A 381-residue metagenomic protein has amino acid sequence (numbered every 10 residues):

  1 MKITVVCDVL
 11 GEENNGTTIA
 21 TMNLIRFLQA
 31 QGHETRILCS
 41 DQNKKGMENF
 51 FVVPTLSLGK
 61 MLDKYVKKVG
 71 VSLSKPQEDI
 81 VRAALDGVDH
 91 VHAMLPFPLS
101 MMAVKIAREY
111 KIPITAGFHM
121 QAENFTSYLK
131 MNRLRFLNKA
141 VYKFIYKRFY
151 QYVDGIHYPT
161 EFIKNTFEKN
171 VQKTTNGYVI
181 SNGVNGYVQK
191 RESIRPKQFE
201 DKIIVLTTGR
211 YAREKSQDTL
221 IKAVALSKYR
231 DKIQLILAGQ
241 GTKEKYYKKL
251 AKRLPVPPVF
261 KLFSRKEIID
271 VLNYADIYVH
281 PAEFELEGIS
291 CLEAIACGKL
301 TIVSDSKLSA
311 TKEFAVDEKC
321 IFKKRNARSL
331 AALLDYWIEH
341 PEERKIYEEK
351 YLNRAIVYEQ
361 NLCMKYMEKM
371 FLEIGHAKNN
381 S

Functional and structural regions predicted by a protein language model:
T4, K197-V224: Conserved donor-binding/catalytic core segment of Leloir-type glycosyltransferases
D41, F162, G183: Carbohydrate-associated surface elements
L85, Y150, L262-F263, D270-A275: Short alpha-helical donor nucleotide-sugar binding micro-motif in glycosyltransferases
E109, L137-G155: Membrane-proximal helix-turn-helix segments that form the acceptor-binding/catalytic region of lipid-linked
K245-K266: Nucleotide-activated donor-binding/catalytic signature segment of Leloir-type glycosyltransferases, i.e., the conserved
E283: Aromatic "clamp/platform" in nucleotide-sugar-dependent glycosyltransferases that forms part of the donor/acceptor
L300-D305: Short hydrophobic beta-strand element within catalytic cores of glycosyltransferases and related nucleotide-activated
V316-A327, Y336-E342: Conserved acidic donor-binding segment of nucleotide-sugar-dependent glycosyltransferases
